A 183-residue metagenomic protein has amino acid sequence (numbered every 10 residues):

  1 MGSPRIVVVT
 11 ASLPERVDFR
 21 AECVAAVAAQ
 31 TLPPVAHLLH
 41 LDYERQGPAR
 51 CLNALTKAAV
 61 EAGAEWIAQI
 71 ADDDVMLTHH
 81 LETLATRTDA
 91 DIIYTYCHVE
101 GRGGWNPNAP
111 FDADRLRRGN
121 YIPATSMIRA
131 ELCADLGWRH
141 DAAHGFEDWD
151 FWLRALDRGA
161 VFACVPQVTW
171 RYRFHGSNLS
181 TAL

Functional and structural regions predicted by a protein language model:
P4-A11, V27, A36-L39: Hydrophobic targeting segments
E22-P34: Short, acidic, metal-binding catalytic loop of nucleotide-sugar glycosyltransferases
Y43-E61: Glycine-rich, basic loop-to-helix element that forms the pyrophosphate-binding segment of sugar-nucleotide handling
A64-D73: Short beta-strand-to-loop acidic/aromatic patch adjacent to the donor-nucleotide binding site
H79-N106: Conserved donor NDP-sugar-binding/catalytic core segment of glycosyltransferases
Y96, A163-T169: Catalytic beta-strand/loop signature of glycosyltransferases that borders the donor
P110-M127: A recurrent flexible, glycine/aromatic-enriched loop bordering the glycosyltransferase active site that acts as
H144-F151: Acidic donor-binding loop at a coil-to-helix junction in glycosyltransferase catalytic cores that engages
